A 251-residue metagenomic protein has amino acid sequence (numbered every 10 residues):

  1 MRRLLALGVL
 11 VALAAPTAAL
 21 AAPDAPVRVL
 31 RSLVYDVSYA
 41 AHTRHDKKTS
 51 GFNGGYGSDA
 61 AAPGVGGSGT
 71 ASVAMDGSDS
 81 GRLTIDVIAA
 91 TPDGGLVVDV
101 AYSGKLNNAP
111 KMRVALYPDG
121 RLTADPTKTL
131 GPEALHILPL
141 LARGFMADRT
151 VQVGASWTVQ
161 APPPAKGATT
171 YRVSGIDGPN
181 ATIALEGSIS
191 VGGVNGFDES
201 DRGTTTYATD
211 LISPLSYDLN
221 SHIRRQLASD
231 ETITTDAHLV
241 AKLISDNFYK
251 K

Functional and structural regions predicted by a protein language model:
M1-L4: Positively charged n-region of N-terminal signal peptides that target proteins for export
L7-P16: Bacterial N-terminal signal peptides
T17-A21: Sec/Tat signal peptide C-region and signal peptidase I cleavage site
A22-P118, A155-K251: Acidic, serine/threonine-rich low-complexity disordered tracts
M112, P118-A134: Acidic/charged, solvent-exposed loop-and-adjacent secondary-structure segments enriched in E/D, K/R, S/T, and G/P
E133-A142: Short, structured beta-strand/loop micro-motifs enriched in basic residues and often containing a Trp
M146-T150: Short, surface-exposed secondary-structure edge patches
